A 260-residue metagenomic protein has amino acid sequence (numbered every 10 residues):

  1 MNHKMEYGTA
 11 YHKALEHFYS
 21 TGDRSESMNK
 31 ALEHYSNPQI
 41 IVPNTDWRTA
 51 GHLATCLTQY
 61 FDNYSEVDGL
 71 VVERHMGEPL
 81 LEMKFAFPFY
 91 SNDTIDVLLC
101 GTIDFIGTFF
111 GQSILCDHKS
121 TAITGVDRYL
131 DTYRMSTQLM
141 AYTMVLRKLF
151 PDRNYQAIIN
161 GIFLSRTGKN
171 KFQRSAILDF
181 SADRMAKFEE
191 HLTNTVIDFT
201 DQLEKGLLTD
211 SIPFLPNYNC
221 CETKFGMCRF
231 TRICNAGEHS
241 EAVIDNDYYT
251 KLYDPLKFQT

Functional and structural regions predicted by a protein language model:
M1-N2, P43: Short, surface-exposed loop/turn segments at secondary-structure junctions
N2-T9: Gly/serine-rich nucleotide phosphate-binding loop at the start of the catalytic core of nucleotide/ADP-ribose-handling
A10-F89: A non-catalytic, helix-rich entry segment at domain boundaries
A10-K13, T137-V145: Short amphipathic alpha-helical face segments that pack within enzyme cores and frequently flank/anchor catalytic
E16, I114, Q156-I158: A structural signal for isolated positions on well-ordered beta-strands in alpha/beta enzyme cores
E16-D23, F89, G107, S120-I123 (+1 more regions): Hydrophobic/aromatic-lined pockets within catalytic cores
M76-A141: Non-catalytic protein-protein interaction segments used by genome-maintenance enzymes to assemble and couple activities
D131-R134, T143-T260: Metal-dependent nuclease catalytic regions and adjoining charged, substrate-binding loops involved in nucleic-acid end
